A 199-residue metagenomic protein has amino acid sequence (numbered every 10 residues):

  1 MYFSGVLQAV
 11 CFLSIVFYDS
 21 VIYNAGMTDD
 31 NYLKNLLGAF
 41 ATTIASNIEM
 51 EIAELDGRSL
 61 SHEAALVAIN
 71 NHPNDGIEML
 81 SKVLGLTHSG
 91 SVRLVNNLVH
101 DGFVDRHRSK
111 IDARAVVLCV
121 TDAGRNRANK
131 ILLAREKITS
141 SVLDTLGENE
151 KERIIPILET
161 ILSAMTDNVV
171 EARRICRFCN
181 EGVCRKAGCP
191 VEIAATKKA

Functional and structural regions predicted by a protein language model:
M1-D56: N-terminal leader segment of winged-helix/HTH proteins
Y2-A25, E152, P156-A199: C-terminal regulatory/oligomerization modules of transcriptional regulators
D29, L33, F40, S61-H62 (+2 more regions): N-terminal positioning helix adjacent to the helix-turn-helix/winged-helix DNA-binding module
Y32, L36, N47, A64-A68 (+2 more regions): Pre-recognition alpha-helix immediately N-terminal to the DNA-recognition helix within helix-turn-helix or winged-helix
F40, I44-E51, L84, R127 (+3 more regions): Alpha-helical linker/hinge and terminal dimerization helices associated with HTH transcriptional regulators
E49-S89: N-terminal helix-turn-helix DNA-binding core of bacterial DNA-binding proteins
P73-V116: Canonical helix-turn-helix DNA-binding module
V99-E152: Charged, amphipathic alpha-helical coiled-coil/dimerization segments
